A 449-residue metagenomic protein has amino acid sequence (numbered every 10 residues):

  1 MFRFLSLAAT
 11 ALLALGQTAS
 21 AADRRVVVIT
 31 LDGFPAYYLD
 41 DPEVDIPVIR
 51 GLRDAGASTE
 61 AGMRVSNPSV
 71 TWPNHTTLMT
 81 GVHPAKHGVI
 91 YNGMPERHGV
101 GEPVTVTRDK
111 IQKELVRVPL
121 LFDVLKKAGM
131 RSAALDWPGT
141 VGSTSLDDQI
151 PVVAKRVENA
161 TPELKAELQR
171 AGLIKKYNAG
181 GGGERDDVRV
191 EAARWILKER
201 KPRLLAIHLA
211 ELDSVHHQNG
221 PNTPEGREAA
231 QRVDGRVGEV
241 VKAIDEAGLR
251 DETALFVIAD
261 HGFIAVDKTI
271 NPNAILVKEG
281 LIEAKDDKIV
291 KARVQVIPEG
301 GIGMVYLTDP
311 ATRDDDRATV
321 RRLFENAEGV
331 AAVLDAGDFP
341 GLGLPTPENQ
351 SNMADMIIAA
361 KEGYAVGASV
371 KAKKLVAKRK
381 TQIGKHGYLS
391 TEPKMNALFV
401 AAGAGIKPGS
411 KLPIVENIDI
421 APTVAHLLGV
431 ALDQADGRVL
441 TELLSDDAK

Functional and structural regions predicted by a protein language model:
S6-G16: Bacterial N-terminal signal peptides
Q17-A21: Sec/Tat signal peptide C-region and signal peptidase I cleavage site
V26-T30, Y37, T59-G62, T77-M79 (+7 more regions): Structural recognition of the beta-strand scaffold that forms the well-ordered cores of secreted hydrolase catalytic
Y37-K86, R131-A133: Short, structured active-site-proximal loop/turn typified by the sulfatase FGly-forming signature C/S-X-P-X-R
V48, R232-L276, V424: Metal-dependent active-site segment of extracytoplasmic phospho-/sulfohydrolases and closely related
H83-G220, D314, R322-E325, A332 (+1 more regions): His/Asp/Glu-rich, glycine-adjacent segments that coordinate divalent cations and/or stabilize oxyanion chemistry on
V118, V290-K411, V415-T423: Active-site neighborhoods of enzymes that stabilize oxyanions during catalysis
D251-T253, A259-T308: Acidic/histidine-rich catalytic neighborhood
